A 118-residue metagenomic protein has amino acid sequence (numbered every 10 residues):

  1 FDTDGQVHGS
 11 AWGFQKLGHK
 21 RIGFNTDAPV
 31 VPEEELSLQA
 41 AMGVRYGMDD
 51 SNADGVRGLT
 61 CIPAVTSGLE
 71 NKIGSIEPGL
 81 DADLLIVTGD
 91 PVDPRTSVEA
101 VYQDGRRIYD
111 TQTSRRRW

Functional and structural regions predicted by a protein language model:
F1-V87, T96: His/Asp/Glu-enriched, well-ordered alpha-helical/loop segment that forms or immediately abuts the divalent-metal
V65, E77-W118: C-terminal cap of metal-dependent C-N hydrolases
